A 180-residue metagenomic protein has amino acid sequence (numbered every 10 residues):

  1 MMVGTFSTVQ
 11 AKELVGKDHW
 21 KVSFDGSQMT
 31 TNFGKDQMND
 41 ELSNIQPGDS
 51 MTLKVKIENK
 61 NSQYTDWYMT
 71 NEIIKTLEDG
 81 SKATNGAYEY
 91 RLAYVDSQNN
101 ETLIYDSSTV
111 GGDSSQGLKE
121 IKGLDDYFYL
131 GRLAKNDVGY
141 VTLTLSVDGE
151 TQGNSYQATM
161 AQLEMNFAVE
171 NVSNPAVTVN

Functional and structural regions predicted by a protein language model:
M1-N180: Long, small/polar-residue-biased beta-strand-and-loop interaction regions
